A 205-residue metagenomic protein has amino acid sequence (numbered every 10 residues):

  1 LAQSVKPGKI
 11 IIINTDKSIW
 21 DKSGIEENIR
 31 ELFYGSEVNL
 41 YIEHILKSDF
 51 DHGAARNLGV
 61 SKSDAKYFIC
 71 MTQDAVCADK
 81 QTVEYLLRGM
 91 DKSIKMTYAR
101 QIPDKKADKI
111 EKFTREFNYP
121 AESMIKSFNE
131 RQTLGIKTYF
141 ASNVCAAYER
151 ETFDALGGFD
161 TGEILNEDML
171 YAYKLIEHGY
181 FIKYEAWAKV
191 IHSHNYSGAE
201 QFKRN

Functional and structural regions predicted by a protein language model:
A2-I45: Acidic donor-binding segment of Leloir-type glycosyltransferases
L46-S63: Glycine-rich, basic loop-to-helix element that forms the pyrophosphate-binding segment of sugar-nucleotide handling
D64-A65, S142-L156: Conserved nucleotide-sugar donor-binding and metal-coordinating catalytic region shared by glycosyltransferases
F68: Short aromatic/hydrophobic "clamp" motif used to bind/position activated sugar donors
K80-K112: Conserved donor NDP-sugar-binding/catalytic core segment of glycosyltransferases
F128-Y148, I164: A recurrent flexible, glycine/aromatic-enriched loop bordering the glycosyltransferase active site that acts as
G162, H178-F202: Active-site donor/metal-binding and catalytic loop motifs of nucleotide-sugar-dependent glycosylation enzymes
I164-Y171: Acidic donor-binding loop at a coil-to-helix junction in glycosyltransferase catalytic cores that engages
